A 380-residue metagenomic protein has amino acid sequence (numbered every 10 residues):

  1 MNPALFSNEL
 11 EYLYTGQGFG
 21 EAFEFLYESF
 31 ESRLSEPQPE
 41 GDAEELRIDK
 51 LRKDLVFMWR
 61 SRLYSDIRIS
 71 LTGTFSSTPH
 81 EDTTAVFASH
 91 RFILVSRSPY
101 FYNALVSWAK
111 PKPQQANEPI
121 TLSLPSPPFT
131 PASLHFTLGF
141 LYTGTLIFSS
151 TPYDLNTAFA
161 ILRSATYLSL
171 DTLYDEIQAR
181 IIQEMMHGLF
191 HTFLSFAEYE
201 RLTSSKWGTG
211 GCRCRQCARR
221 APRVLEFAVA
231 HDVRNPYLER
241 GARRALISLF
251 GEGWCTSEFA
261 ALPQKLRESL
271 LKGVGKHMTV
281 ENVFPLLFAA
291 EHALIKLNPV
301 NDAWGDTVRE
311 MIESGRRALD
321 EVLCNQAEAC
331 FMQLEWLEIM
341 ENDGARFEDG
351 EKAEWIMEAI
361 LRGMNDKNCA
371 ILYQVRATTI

Functional and structural regions predicted by a protein language model:
M1-P3, R62-P119, P131, L138 (+2 more regions): Alpha-helical oligomerization interface recognition
N2-R91, V95, G139-A158, R163 (+1 more regions): N-terminal BTB/POZ boundary and linker segment
L5, E9, G18, A22-E31 (+4 more regions): Alpha-helical protein-protein interaction/assembly modules
Y14, G18, S98-P99, V106 (+9 more regions): Short amphipathic alpha-helices and their capping/turn residues within compact interaction modules
M58-S61, T78-P79, T83-A85, S126-P127 (+2 more regions): A general structural signal for short secondary-structure junctions and capping/turn motifs
F92, P125, F129, S164-D171 (+2 more regions): Short coil/turn segments at helix-helix junctions and helix-capping linkers within large alpha-helical proteins
S123-L124, F136: Extended alpha-helical solenoid/arm regions of large eukaryotic scaffolding proteins
P131-L134, A158: Structural signal for repeat-unit boundaries in curved repeat scaffolds
